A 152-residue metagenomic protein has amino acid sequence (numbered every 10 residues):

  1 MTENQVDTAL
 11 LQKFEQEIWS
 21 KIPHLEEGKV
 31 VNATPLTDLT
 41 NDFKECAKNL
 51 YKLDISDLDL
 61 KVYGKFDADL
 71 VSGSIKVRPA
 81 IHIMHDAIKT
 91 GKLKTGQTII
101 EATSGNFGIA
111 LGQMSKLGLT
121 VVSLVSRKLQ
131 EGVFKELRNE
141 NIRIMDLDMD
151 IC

Functional and structural regions predicted by a protein language model:
M1-C152: PLP-dependent amino-acid enzyme catalytic core
